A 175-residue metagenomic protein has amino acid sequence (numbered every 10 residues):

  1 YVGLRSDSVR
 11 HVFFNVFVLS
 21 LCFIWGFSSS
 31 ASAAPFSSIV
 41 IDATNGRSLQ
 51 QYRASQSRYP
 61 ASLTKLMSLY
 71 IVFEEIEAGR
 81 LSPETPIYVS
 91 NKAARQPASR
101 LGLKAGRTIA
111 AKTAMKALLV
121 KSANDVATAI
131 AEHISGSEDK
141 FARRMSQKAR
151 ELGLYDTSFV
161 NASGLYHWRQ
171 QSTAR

Functional and structural regions predicted by a protein language model:
V2-F17: Bacterial N-terminal signal peptides that target proteins for export
S8, G26-A34: Extreme N-terminus of proteins, especially the signal/transit-peptide cleavage junction and the first residues
N15-G26: Bacterial N-terminal signal peptides
A31-S172: Active-site-adjacent loops and short helices of periplasmic peptidoglycan-processing enzymes
